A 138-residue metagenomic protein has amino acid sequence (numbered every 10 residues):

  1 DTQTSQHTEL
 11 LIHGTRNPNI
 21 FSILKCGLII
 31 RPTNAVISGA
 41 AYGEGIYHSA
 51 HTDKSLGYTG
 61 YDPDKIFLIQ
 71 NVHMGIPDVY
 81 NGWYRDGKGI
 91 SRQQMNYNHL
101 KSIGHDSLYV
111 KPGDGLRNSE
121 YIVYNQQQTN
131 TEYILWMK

Functional and structural regions predicted by a protein language model:
D1-Y42, K65: ADP-ribose/NAD+-binding catalytic cleft of ART/PARP-like enzymes
L10-H13, G45-H48, L56, L68: Conserved, well-structured core segments
R16, K25, N34, D62-K138: Active-site and NAD+-binding cores of ADP-ribose-processing enzymes
R16-N19, Y47, T52-S55, H73-P77: Conserved beta-strand elements of beta-rich interaction domains across eukaryotes, especially beta-propellers
I23, Y58-T59: A short acidic (Asp/Glu
R31-A35, T52-G57: Eukaryotic intrinsically disordered and solvent-exposed regulatory patches
G43-I46, G104: Glycine-centered small-residue hotspots that permit tight backbone geometry or close packing
